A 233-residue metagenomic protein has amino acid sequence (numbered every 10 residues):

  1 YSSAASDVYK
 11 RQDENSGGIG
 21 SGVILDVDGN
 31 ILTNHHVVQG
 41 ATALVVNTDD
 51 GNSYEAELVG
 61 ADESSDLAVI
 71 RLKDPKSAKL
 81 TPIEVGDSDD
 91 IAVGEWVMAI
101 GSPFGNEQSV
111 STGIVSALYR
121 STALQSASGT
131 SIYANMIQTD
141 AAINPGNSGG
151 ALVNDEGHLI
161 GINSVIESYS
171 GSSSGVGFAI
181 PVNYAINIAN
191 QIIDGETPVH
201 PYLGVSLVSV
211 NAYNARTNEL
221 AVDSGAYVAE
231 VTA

Functional and structural regions predicted by a protein language model:
Y1-A5, Y9: Single conserved hydrophobic/aromatic residue that forms the stacking wall/gate of nucleotide- or nucleobase-binding
R11-D13, K73, K79, A142 (+2 more regions): PDZ/PDZ-like groove recognition
G22-I24, A56-L58, V115, V228: Conserved hydrophobic positions within beta-strands
V23-I24, I143-I162: Catalytic nucleophile loop of clan PA
D26-Q108, S224: Conserved active-site neighborhood of the chymotrypsin/trypsin-like protease fold
A61-S65, L118-L124, V210-A215: Short, conserved beta-turn/loop elements at beta-strand boundaries and strand-helix junctions
E95-S131, Y169-G171: Flexible, gly/ser-rich surface segments that form the specificity/activation loops bordering the active-site cleft
W96, I162-N214: Interdomain regulatory linker/hinge segments that flank or connect interaction modules in polarity/junction/synaptic
